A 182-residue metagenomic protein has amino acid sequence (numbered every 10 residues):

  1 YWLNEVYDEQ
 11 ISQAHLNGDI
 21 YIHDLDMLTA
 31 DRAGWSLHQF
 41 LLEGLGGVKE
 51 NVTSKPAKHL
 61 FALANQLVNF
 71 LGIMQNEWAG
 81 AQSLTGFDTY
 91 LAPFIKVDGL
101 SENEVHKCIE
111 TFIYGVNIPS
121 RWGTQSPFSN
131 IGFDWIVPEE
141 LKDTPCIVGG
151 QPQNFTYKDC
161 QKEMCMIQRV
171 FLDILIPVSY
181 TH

Functional and structural regions predicted by a protein language model:
Y1-D98, Y114: Catalytic alpha/beta core of large soluble enzyme barrels
N4, N17, F61-V68, V105-T124 (+2 more regions): Short linear interaction motifs
I131: Conserved, mostly hydrophobic/aromatic
D134-I136, E140: Extended, well-ordered protein cores
L141-I147: Short acidic, glycine/serine/threonine-rich loops at helix termini
P152-I174: Acidic, His- and aromatic-enriched active-site or binding-groove loops in soluble protein domains that engage sugars
T181-H182: Conserved small/polar residues in nucleotide/adenosyl-binding loops
